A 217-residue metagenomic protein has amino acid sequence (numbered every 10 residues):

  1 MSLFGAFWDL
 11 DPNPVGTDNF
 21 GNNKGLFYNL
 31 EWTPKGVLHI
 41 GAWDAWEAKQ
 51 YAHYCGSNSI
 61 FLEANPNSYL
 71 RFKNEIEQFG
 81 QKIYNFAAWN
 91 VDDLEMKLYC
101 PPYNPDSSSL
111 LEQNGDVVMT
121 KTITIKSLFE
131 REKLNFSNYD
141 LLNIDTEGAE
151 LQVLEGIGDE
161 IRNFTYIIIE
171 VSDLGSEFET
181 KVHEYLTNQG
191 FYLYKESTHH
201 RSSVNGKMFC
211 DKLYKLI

Functional and structural regions predicted by a protein language model:
M1-I217: Phosphate/nucleotide-binding beta-alpha loop and adjacent structural elements of enzyme active sites
